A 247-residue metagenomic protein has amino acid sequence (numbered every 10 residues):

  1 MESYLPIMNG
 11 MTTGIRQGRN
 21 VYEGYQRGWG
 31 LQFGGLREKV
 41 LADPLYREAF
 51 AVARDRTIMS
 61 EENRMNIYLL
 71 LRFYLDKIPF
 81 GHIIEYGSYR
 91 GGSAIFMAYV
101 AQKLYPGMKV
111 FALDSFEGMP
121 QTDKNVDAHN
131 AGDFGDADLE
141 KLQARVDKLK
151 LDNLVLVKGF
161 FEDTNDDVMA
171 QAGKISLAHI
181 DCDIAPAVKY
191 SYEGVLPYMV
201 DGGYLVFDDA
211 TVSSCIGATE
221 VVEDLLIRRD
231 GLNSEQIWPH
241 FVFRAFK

Functional and structural regions predicted by a protein language model:
M1-L31: N-terminal auxiliary segments of SAM/dcSAM-dependent transferases
Y4, M8, L36-E61, R72 (+1 more regions): S-adenosylmethionine/decaboxylated-SAM
N20-E23, Y68, A94: General helical structural elements
E62-I67: N-terminal pre-P-loop "Q-motif" helix
